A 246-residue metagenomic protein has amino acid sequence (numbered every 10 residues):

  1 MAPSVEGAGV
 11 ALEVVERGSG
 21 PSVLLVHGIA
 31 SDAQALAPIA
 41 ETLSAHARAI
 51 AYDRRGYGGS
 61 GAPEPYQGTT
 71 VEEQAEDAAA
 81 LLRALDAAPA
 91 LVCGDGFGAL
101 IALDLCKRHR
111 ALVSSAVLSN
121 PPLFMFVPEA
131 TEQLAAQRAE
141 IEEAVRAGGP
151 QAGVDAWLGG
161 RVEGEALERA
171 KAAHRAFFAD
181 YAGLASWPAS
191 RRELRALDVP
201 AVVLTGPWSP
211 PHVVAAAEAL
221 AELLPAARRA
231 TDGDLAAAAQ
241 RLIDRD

Functional and structural regions predicted by a protein language model:
E6-P63, L81: Conserved HGGG/HGGXW glycine-rich cap/lid loop of the alpha/beta-hydrolase fold
E72-A90: Conserved acidic catalytic loop of the alpha/beta-hydrolase fold
A88-V127: Conserved hydrolase catalytic core segment
P121-E168, A173, F178-A185: Helix-rich cap/lid subdomain of alpha/beta-hydrolase
A189-D198, L220-A221: Serine-hydrolase catalytic core
L197, V203-T205: Short beta-strand/loop motif that positions the catalytic acidic residue of the alpha/beta-hydrolase fold
P210-A216: Conserved alpha/beta-hydrolase "acid-adjacent" motif
P225-D246: Catalytic active-site module of serine/aspartate enzymes centered on a nucleophile-bearing elbow/loop
